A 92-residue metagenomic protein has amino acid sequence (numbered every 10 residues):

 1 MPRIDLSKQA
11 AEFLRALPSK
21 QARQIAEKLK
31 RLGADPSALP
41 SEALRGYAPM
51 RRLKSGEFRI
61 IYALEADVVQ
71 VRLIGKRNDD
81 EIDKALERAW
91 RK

Functional and structural regions predicted by a protein language model:
M1, E12, A16, S55-F58 (+1 more regions): Enriched for short, Lys/Arg-rich terminal
M1-K28: Arg/Lys-rich, positively charged N-terminal/basic patches that mediate binding to nucleic acids
Q21, I25-K28, P40, E81-I82 (+1 more regions): Amphipathic alpha-helical interface surfaces
E27-K54: A short, surface-exposed loop/turn module that caps and links secondary-structure elements
